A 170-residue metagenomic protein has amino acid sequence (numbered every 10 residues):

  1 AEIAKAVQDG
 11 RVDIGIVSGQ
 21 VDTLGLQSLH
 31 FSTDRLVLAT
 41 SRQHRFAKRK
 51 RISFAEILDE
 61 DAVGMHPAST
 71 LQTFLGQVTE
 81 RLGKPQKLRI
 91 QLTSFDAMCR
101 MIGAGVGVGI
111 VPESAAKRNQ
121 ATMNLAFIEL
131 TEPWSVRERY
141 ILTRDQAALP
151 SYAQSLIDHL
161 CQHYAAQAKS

Functional and structural regions predicted by a protein language model:
A1-K5, Q91-M98: Short helix-initiation/N-cap motifs at beta->coil->alpha
A1-L36, T40, Q77, G103-V106 (+1 more regions): Short beta-strand-centered segments that line the small-molecule binding cleft or hinge of alpha/beta clamshell
V12-S18, T93, I110-P112, A116: Short beta-strand and adjacent tight-turn residues that come in two discontinuous sequence segments and form the edges
S18-G19, G64-M65, P85-S94, E129: Short beta-strand-to-loop elements that line the ligand-binding cleft of bilobed periplasmic-binding protein-like
G19-Q20, R42, E113-A115, R139: Short secondary-structure boundary segments
A39-Q43, R139-L149: A bilobed periplasmic-binding-protein/Venus flytrap-type ligand-binding module shared by bacterial periplasmic
F46-A47, D61-L82, L149-D158, Y164-A168: Secondary-structure junction motif
